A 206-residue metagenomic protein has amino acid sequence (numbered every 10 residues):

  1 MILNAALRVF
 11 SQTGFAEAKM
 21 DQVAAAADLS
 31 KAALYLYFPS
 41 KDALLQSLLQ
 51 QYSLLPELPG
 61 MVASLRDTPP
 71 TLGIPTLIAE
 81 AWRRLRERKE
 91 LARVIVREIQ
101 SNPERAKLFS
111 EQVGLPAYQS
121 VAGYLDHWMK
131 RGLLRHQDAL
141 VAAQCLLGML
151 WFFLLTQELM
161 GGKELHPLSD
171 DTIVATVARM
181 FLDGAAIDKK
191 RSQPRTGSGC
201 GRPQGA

Functional and structural regions predicted by a protein language model:
M1, A5, V9-L48: Helix-turn-helix
N4, T71-Q100, L140-Q144, D171 (+1 more regions): Amphipathic alpha-helical segments that line or abut small-molecule/effector binding pockets and mediate allosteric
Q12-A16, R88, R131: Short coil/turn segments at alpha/beta junctions that flank glycine-rich nucleotide-binding fingerprints
K41, L48, Y52, R88 (+2 more regions): Hydrophobic/aromatic residues within well-ordered alpha-helical segments
Q46-L77, R86: Amphipathic alpha-helical linker/stalk segments
G60, L85-K107, L155-M160: Amphipathic alpha-helical segments used for helix-helix packing
R83-E87, V94, E104-R131, L140-V141 (+1 more regions): Amphipathic alpha-helical packing segments from all-alpha helical-bundle domains
K107, M129-R179, D188-R195, C200 (+1 more regions): Hydrophobic/aromatic-rich alpha-helical bundle segments in the mid-to-C-terminal region
